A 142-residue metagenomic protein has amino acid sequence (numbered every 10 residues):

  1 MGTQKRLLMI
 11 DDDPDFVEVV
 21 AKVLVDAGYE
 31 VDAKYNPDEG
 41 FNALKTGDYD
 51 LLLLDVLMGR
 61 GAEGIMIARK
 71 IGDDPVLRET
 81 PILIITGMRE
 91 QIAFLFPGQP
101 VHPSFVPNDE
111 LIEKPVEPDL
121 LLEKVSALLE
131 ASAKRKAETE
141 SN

Functional and structural regions predicted by a protein language model:
M1-R6, F105, E113, E117-N142: Non-catalytic signal-transmission and effector/linker regions of two-component phosphorelay proteins
Q4-D15, V20-L24: Conserved acidic segment of CheY-like receiver
D11-D12, D55, K114: Acidic di-acidic motifs
G28-N36, A43: Short hydrophobic/Thr-rich beta-strand motif most characteristic of the beta2 strand and flanking loop of CheY-like
D48-D50, P75-P81: His-Asp phosphorelay/catalytic-motif detector in bacterial-type signaling
D48-L54, M58: Active-site beta3 strand of CheY-like receiver
A62-M66, R89-E113, D119, E123: Alpha4 helix (beta4-alpha4-beta5 surface) of REC/receiver domains from two-component response regulators
